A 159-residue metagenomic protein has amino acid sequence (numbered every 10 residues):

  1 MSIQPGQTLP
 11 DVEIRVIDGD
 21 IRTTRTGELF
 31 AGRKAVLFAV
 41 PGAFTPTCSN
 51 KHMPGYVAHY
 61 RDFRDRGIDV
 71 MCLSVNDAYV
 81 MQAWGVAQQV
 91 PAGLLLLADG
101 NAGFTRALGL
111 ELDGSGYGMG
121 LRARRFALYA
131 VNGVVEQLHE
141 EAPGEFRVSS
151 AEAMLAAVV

Functional and structural regions predicted by a protein language model:
M1-V159: Chalcogenol-based redox active-site neighborhoods
